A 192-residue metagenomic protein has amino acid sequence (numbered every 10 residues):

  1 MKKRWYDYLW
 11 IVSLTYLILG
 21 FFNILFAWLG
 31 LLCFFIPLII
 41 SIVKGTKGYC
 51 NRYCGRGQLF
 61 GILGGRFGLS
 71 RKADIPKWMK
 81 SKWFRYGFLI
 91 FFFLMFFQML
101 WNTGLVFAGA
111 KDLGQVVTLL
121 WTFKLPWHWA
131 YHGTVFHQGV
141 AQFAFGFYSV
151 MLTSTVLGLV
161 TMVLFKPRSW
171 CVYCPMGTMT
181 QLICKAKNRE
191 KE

Functional and structural regions predicted by a protein language model:
M1-E192: Non-ligating segments of multi-cofactor redox enzymes
